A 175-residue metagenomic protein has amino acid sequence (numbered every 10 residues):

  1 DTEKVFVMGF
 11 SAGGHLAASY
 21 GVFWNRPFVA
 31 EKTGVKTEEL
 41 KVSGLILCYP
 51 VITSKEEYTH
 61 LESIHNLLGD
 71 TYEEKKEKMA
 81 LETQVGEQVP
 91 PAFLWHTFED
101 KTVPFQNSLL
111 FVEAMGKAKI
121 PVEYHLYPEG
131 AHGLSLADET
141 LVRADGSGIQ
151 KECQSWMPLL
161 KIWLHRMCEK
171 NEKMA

Functional and structural regions predicted by a protein language model:
D1-T59, K76: Primarily recognizes the serine-hydrolase "nucleophile elbow" in alpha/beta-hydrolase and SGNH/GDSL folds
V5, A92, V122: Hydrophobic anchor at the start of a short beta-strand that flanks the dinucleotide cofactor-binding loop
V22, P50-Q84, P90: Mobile cap/lid helix-loop segments that gate and shape the active-site cleft of serine hydrolases
I46, F93-W95, H125: Hydrophobic/aromatic beta-strand patches that form the interior of the parallel beta-sheet core in alpha/beta enzyme
Q88, F93-H96, D100: Short beta-strand/loop motif that positions the catalytic acidic residue of the alpha/beta-hydrolase fold
F98-K101, E129-A131: Acidic beta-to-alpha connecting loop that harbors the catalytic carboxylate
K101-L110: Conserved alpha/beta-hydrolase "acid-adjacent" motif
L109-A175: C-terminal catalytic histidine-bearing segment of alpha/beta-hydrolase fold enzymes
